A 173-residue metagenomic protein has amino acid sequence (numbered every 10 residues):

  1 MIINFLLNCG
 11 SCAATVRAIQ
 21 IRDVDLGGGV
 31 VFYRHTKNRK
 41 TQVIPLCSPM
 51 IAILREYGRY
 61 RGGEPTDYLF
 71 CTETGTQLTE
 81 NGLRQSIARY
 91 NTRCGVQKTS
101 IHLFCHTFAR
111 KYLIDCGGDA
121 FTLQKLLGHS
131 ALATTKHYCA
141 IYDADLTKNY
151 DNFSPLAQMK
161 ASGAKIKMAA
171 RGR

Functional and structural regions predicted by a protein language model:
N4, N8, T107-S130, H137: C-terminal catalytic core of tyrosine-transesterase DNA break-rejoin enzymes
C9, T76, Q97, C116: Flexible coil/turn residues that form the inter-helical turn or adjacent wing/linker of helix-turn-helix
C9-A14, A18-I53, R59: Conserved tyrosine-mediated DNA breakage-rejoining catalytic core shared by Y-recombinases
V31-F32, Q97-S100: A short linear hydrophobic-aromatic micro-motif
H35-N38, L127, A131-N152: Catalytic-site neighborhood detector that most strongly recognizes the C-terminal catalytic loop/helix of tyrosine
S48-V96: Active-site/catalytic core of tyrosine-dependent DNA strand-transfer enzymes
I101-H102, Y138: Catalytic tyrosine of NAD(P)H-dependent dehydrogenase/reductases that use a Tyr as the general acid/base
F153-R173: C-terminal secondary-structure termini that scaffold catalytic or DNA-interacting sites
